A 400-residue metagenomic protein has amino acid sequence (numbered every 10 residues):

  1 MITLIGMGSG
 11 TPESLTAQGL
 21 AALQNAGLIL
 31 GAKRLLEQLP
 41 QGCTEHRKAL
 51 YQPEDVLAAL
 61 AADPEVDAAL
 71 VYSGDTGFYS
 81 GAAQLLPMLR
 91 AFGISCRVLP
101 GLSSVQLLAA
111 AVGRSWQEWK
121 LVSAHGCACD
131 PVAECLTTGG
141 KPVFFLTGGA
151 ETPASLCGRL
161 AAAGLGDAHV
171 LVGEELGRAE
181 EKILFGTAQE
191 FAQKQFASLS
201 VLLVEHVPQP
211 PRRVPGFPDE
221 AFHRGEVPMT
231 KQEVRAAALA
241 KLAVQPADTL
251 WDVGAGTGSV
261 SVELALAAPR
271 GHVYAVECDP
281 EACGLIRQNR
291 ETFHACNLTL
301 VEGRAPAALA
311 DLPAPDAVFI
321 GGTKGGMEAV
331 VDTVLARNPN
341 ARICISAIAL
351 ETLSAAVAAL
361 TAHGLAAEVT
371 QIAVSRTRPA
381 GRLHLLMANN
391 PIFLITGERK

Functional and structural regions predicted by a protein language model:
M1-L102, Q106, R270-V273, E277-D279 (+1 more regions): Class I S-adenosyl-L-methionine
I2-G6, A17, L50, D67-A68 (+2 more regions): A contiguous loop/helix-start segment that scaffolds small-molecule binding in enzyme catalytic cores
T11, G74-G139, P306, H363-M387 (+1 more regions): Class I SAM-dependent methyltransferase SAM-binding "motif I" and its flanking Rossmann-like core
G177, F185, Q189-L199, T352-S354 (+1 more regions): Active-site capping/gating segments
A247-G256: Conserved class I S-adenosyl-L-methionine
T257-P269: Conserved SAM-binding loop of SAM-dependent methyltransferases across substrates and taxa, primarily the Class I
L266-V273, R337-P339: Conserved S-adenosyl-L-methionine
V276-P315: S-adenosyl-L-methionine
